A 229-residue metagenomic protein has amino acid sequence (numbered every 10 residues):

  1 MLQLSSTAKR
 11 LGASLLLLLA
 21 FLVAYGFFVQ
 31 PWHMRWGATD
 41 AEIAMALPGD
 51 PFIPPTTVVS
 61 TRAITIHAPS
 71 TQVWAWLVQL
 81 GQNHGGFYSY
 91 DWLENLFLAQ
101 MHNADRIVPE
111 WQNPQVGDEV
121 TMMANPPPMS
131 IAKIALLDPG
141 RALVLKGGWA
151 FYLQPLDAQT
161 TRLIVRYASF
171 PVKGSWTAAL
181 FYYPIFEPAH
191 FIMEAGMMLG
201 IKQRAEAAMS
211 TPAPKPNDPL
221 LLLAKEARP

Functional and structural regions predicted by a protein language model:
M1, A44, Y90, N217-L220: Generic N-terminal initiation segments characterized by hydrophobic and/or small/turn-forming residues
M1-K9: N-terminal Lys/Arg-rich, disordered targeting/topogenic segments
A8-L15, M45-T57, T65-T71, V78-Y152 (+4 more regions): Glycine-rich portal/gate segments that line the openings of hydrophobic small-molecule binding cavities
S14, L18-T61: Short acidic N-proximal helix/loop "leader" segments that mark the beginning of a domain or an inter-domain linker
V29-R35, S210-A224: Exposed, flexible binding/inhibitory loops of compact, secreted disulfide-stabilized domains
